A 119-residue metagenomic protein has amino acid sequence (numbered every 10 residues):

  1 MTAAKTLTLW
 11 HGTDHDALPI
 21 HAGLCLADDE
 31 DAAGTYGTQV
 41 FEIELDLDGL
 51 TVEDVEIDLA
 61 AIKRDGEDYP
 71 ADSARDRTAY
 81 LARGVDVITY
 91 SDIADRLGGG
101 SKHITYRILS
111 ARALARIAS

Functional and structural regions predicted by a protein language model:
T2-G23, E30, T35-S119: Active-site and NAD+-binding cores of ADP-ribose-processing enzymes
